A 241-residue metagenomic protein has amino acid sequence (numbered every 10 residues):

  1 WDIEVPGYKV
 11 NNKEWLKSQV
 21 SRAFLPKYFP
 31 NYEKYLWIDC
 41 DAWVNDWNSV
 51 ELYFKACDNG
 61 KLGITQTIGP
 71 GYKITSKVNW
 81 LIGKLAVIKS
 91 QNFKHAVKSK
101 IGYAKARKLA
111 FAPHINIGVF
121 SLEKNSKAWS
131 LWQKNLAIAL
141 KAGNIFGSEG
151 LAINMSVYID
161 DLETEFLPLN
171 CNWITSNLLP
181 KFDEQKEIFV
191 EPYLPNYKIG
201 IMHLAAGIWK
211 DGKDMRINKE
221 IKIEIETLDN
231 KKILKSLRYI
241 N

Functional and structural regions predicted by a protein language model:
W1-N241: Glycosyltransferase catalytic domains, chiefly GT-A lineage
